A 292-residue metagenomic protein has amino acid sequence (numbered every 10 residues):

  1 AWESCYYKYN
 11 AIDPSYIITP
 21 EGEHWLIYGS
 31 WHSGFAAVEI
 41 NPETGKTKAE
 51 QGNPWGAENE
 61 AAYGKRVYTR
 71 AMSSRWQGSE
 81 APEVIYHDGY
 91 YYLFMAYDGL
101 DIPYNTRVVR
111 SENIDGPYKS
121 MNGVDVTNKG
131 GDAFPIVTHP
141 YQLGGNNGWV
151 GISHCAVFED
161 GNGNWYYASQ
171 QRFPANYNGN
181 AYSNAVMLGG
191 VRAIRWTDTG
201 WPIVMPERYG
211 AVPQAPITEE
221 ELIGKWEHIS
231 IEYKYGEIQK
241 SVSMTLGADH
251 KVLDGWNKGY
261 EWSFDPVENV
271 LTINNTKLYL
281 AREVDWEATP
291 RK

Functional and structural regions predicted by a protein language model:
A1-K292: Carbohydrate-active catalytic/glycan-binding domains of CAZyme proteins, especially the secreted or lumenal ectodomains
